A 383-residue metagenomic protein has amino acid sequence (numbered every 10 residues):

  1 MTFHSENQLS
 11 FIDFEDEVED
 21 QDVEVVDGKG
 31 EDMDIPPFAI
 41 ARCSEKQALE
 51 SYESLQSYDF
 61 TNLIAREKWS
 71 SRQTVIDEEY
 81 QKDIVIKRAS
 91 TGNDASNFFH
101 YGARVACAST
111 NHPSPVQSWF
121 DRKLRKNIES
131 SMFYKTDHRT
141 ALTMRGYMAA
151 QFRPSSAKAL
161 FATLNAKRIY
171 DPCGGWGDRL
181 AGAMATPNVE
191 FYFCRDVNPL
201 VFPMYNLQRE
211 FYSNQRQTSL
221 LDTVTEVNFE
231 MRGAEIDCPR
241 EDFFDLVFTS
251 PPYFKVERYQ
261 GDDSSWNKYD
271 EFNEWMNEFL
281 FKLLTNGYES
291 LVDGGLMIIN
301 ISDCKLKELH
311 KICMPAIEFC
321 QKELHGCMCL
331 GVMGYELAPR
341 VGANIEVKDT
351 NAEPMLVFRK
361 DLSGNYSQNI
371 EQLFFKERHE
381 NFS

Functional and structural regions predicted by a protein language model:
T2-A150, E308-C313, K376, E380-F382: N-terminal accessory regions of S-adenosyl-L-methionine
Y147-F152, D270, E274-E278, D349: Conserved phosphate-coordination/catalytic loops
A157-R240, L246, G287-S290, L309 (+1 more regions): Conserved S-adenosyl-L-methionine
G177, P199-L200, Y253-F254, D303-L306 (+1 more regions): Short, solvent-exposed loop/turn segments at secondary-structure junctions
V201, C238, K255-E257, K305-K307 (+1 more regions): Feature marks short, surface-exposed loop/turn motifs that line or immediately flank catalytic pockets and channel
F244-L283, C304-K307: Mobile active-site "lid"/loop adjacent to the S-adenosyl-L-methionine
N273-L337: Conserved Class I SAM-dependent methyltransferase catalytic core
E308-I317, L324-H379: Class I S-adenosyl-L-methionine
